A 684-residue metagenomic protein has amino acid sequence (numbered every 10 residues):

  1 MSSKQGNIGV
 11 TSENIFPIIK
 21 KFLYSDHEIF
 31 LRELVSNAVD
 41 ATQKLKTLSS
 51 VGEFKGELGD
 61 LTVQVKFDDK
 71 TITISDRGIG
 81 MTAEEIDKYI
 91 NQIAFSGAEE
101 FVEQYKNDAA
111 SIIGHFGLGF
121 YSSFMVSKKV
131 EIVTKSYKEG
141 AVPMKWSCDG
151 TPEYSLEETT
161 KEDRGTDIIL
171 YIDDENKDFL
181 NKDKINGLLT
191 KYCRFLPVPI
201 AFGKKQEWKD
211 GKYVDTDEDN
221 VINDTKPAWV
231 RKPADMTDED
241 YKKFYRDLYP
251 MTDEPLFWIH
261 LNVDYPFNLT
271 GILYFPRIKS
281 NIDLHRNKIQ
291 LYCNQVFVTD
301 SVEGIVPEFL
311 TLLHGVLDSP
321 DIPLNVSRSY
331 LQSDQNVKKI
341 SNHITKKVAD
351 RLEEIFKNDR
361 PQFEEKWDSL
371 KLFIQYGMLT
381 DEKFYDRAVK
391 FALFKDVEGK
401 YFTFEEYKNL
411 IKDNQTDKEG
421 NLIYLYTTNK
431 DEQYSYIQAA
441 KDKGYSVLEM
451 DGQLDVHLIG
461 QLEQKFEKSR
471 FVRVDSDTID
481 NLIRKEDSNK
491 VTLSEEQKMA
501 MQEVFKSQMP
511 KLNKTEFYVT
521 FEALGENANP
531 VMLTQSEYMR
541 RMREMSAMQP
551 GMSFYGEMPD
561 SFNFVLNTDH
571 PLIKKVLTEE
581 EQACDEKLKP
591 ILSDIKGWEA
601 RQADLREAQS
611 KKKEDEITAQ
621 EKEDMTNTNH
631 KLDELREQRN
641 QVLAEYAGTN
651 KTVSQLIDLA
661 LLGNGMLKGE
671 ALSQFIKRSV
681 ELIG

Functional and structural regions predicted by a protein language model:
M1-D174, D178-F179, G187, R194 (+2 more regions): GHKL (Bergerat-fold) ATPase N-terminal catalytic module, capturing the glycine-rich phosphate-binding loop and acidic
I112, V130-E153, D173-K177, D183-G684: GHKL/Bergerat-fold ATPase module in large chromosome/replication-associated machines
